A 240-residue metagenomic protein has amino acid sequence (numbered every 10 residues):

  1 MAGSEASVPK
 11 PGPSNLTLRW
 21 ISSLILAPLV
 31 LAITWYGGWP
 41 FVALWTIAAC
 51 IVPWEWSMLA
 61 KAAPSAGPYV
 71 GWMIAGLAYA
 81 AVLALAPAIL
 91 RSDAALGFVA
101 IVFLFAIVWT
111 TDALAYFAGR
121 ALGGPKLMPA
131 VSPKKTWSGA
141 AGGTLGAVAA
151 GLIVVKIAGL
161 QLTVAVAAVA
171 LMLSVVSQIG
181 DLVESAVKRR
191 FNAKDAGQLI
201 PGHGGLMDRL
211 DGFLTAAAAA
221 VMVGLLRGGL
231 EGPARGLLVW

Functional and structural regions predicted by a protein language model:
A2-V175: Membrane-embedded alpha-helical bundles of polytopic integral membrane proteins
V8-G12, D195-G202: Juxtamembrane loop-helix boundary motifs flanking transmembrane segments in multi-pass membrane proteins
S138-A141, Q198-F213: Divalent-cation-assisted or electrostatically stabilized phosphate/pyrophosphate-binding catalytic cores
G151, V155, A220-G224, G228: Juxtamembrane/transmembrane-helix interface segments of polytopic membrane transporters
V176-G180: Hydrophobic, small-residue-rich transmembrane alpha-helices and their short perimembrane loops in multi-pass membrane
V183-L199: Interfacial helix-loop-helix junctions of multi-pass membrane proteins
R209-L225: Final/C-terminal transmembrane alpha-helix of multipass membrane proteins
G224-W240: Juxtamembrane boundary at the C-terminal end of a transmembrane helix
